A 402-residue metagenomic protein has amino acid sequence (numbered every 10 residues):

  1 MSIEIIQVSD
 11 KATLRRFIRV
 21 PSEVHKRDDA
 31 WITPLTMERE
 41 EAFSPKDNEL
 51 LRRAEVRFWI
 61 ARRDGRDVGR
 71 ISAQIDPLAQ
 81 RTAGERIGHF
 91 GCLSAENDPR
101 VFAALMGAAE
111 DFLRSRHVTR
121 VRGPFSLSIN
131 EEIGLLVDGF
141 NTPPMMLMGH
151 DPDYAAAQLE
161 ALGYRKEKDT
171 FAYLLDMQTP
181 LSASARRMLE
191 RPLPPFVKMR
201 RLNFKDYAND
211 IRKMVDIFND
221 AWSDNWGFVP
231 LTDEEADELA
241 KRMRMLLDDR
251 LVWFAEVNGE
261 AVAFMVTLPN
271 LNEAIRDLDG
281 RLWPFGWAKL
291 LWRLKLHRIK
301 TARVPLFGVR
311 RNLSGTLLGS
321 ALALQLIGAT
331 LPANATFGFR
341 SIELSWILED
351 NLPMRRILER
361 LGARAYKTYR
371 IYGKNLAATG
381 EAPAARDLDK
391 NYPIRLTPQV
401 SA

Functional and structural regions predicted by a protein language model:
M1-A30: Generic start-of-chain signal for non-secretory N-termini
L14, P77-Q80, I129-E131, P180 (+5 more regions): Flexible loop/turn segments at secondary-structure boundaries
P21-R63, I71-R81, R201, D206-V309: A conserved beta-strand-loop-helix scaffold within acyl/acetyltransferase catalytic domains
R81-G163, L278-L361: Acyl-donor binding region in acyl/amide transferases
G149-G227: Acyltransferase donor/substrate-recognition loop-hinge adjacent to the catalytic core
L174-L189, R370-A402: C-terminal "cap" of GNAT-fold acetyltransferases
